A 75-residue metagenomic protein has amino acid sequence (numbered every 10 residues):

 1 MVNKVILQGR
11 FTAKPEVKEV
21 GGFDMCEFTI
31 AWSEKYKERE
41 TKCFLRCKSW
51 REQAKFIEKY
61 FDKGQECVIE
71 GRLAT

Functional and structural regions predicted by a protein language model:
M1-T75: Single-stranded nucleic acid-binding surfaces, predominantly the OB-fold ssDNA-binding core
